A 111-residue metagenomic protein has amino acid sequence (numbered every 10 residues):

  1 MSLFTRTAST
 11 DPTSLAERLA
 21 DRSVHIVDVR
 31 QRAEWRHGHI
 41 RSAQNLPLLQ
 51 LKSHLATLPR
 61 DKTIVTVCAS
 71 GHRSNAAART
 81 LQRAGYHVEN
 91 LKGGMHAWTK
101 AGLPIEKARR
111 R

Functional and structural regions predicted by a protein language model:
M1-H25, Q31-T63, H72-R111: Rhodanese-like catalytic fold shared by cysteine-dependent sulfurtransferases and DSP/PTP-type phosphatases
C68: Short cysteine clusters
